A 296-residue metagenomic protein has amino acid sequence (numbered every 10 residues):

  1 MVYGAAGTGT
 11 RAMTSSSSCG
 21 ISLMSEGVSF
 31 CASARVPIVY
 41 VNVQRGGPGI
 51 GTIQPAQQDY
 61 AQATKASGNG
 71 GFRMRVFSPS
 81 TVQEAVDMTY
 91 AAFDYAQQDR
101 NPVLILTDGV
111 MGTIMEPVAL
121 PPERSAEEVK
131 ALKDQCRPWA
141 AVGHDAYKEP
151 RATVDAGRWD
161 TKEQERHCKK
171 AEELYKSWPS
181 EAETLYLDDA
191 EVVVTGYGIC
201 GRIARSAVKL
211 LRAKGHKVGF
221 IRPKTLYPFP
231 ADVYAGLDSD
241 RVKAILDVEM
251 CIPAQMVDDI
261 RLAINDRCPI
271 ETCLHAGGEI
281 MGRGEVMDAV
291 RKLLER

Functional and structural regions predicted by a protein language model:
M1-K65, R75-Q97: Thiamine diphosphate
G7-R11, S33-V39, Q58, G70-M74 (+5 more regions): Short coil/turn connectors at secondary-structure junctions
G20-L23, P223-A231, E279: Short acidic loop-to-helix transition motifs that present clustered carboxylates
M74-K130, M250, E285-R296: Structural signature of the thiamine diphosphate
R100-T184: Conformationally flexible catalytic loops at phosphate/diphosphate-handling active centers
E181-H216, I221, Y227-Y234: Redox- and metal-dependent alpha/beta enzyme cores, enriched for Fe-S-associated oxidoreductases and cofactor-handling
V248-R296: Peripheral docking tails and interdomain loops at the edges of cofactor- or intermediate-handling domains
